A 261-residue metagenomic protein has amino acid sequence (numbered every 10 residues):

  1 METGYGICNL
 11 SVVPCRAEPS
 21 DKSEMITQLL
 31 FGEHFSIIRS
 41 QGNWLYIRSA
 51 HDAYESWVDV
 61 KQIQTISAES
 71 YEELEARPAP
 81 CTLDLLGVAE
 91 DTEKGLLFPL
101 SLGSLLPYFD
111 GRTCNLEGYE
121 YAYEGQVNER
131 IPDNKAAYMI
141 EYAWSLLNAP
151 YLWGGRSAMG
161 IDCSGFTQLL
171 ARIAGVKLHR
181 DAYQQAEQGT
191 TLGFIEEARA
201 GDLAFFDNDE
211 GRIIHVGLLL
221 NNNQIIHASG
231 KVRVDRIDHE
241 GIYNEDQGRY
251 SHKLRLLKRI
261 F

Functional and structural regions predicted by a protein language model:
M1-G4, S20, T27, F31-S36 (+4 more regions): Boundary regions of SH3-family modules and the immediately adjacent low-complexity/disordered segments in eukaryotic
Y5-R16, E72-G87, L169-Q185, L220: Short, basic/aromatic beta-hairpin or loop at an interaction surface
M25, L96, T191-F194: Short, conserved secondary-structure segments in the cores of folded domains
R48, H215-L220: Short beta-strand-centered aromatic/proline hotspots
Q64-I66, L192, L220-F261: Aromatic- and glycine-rich peptidoglycan recognition patches
Y151-A200: Catalytic cysteine-centered active-site loop
R156, D207-H215, A228-V234: Active-site loop architecture of trypsin-fold serine endopeptidases
